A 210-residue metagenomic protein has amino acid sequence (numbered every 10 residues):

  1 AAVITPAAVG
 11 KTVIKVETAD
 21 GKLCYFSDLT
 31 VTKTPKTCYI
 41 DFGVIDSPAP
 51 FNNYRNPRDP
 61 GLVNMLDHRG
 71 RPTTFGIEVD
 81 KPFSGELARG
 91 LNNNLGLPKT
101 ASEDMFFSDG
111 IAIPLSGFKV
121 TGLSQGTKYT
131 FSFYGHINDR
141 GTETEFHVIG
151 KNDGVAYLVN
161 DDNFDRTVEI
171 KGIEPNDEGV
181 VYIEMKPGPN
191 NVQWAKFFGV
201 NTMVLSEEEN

Functional and structural regions predicted by a protein language model:
A1-P35: Extracytoplasmic soluble-region selector
A2, S116-F118, R166-V168: Short strand-edge motifs at loop-to-beta-strand transitions and within beta-strands of extracellular beta-rich domains
P6, T121-S124, G172-E174: Short, flexible loop/turn segments at beta-strand junctions in immunoglobulin-like and fibronectin type III
G10-I14, Y129, G179-V181: Exposed beta-strand face motif in extracellular beta-rich ectodomains
P35-A112, G172-N210: Low-complexity, Gly/Ser/Thr/Pro- and Asn/Asp-enriched, turn/coil-prone segments that serve as flexible N-terminal
F118, Q125-D139: A short beta-strand element within beta-rich, extracytoplasmic domains of secreted/secretory-pathway proteins
G135, D139-G154: Short, surface-exposed beta-strand/strand-loop-strand elements in extracellular ectodomains
D153-E174: Extracellular carbohydrate recognition and processing domains and analogous Trp-centered ligand-binding platforms
